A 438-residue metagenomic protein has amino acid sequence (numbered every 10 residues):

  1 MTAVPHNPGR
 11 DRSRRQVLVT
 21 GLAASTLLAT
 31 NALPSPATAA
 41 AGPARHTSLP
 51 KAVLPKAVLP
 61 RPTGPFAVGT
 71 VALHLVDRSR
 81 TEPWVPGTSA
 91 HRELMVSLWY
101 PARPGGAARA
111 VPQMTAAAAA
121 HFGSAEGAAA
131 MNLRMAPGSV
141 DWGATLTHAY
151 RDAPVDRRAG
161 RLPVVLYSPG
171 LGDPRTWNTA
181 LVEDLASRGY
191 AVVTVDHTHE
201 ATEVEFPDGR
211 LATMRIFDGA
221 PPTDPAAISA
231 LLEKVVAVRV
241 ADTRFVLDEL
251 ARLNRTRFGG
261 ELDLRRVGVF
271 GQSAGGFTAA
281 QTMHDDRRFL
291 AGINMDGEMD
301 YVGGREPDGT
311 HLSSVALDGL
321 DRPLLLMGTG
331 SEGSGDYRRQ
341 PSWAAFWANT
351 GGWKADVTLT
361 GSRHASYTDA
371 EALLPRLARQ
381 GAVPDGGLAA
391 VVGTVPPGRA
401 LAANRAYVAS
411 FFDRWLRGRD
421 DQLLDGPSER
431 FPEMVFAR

Functional and structural regions predicted by a protein language model:
M1-R12, A23-T30: N-terminal secretory signal peptides
R14-V19: N-terminal export leaders
L54-V165, G387-P397: Domain-level recognition of soluble alpha/beta enzyme cores, biased toward histidine phosphatases/phosphomutases
P60, A67-G69, G361-R438: Alpha/beta-hydrolase-fold serine-hydrolase catalytic core, especially in secreted/extracellular enzymes
D156-L162, Y167, L171-V204, Y301 (+1 more regions): Short substrate-entry loop that stabilizes the transition state in hydrolases
L211-G260: Alpha/beta-hydrolase active-site loop
V246-G309: Primarily recognizes the serine-hydrolase "nucleophile elbow" in alpha/beta-hydrolase and SGNH/GDSL folds
A291-H364: The feature captures the conserved acid-bearing segment of alpha/beta-hydrolase catalytic domains
